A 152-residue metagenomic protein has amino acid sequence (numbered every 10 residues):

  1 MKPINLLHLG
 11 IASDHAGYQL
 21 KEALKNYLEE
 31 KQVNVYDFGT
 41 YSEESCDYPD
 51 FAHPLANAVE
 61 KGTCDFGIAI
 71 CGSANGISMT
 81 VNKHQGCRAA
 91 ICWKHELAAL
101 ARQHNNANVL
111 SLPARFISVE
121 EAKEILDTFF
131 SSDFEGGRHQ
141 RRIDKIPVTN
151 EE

Functional and structural regions predicted by a protein language model:
M1-H8, K31, T63, V148-E152: SAM-dependent methyltransferases
I4, A12, A16-G17, H95-E152: C-terminal binding/interaction regions
H8-L9, C64-G67, G86-R88: Short active-site oxyanion
G10-E30: Glycine-rich phosphate/diphosphate-binding loop of Rossmann-like nucleotide-binding domains
N34-S45: A short beta-strand-loop structural module common to alpha/beta enzyme folds
F51-A69, S73: Short, structured active-site "lid" loops
A69-R115: Mid-chain, well-packed structural core segment of small domains
